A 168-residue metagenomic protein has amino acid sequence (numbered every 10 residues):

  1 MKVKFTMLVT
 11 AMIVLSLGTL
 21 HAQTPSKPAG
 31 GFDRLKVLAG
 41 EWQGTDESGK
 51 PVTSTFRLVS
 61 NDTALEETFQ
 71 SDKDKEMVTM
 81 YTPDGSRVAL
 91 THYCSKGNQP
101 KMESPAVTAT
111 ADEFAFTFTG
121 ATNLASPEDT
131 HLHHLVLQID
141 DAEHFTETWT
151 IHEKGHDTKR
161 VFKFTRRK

Functional and structural regions predicted by a protein language model:
M1, T19-H21: Polar low-complexity intrinsically disordered regions
M1-V9: Bacterial N-terminal signal peptides that target proteins for export
V9-G18: Bacterial N-terminal signal peptides
Q23-K168: Hydrophobic small-molecule pocket/channel-lining residues, especially in calycin-type beta-barrels
